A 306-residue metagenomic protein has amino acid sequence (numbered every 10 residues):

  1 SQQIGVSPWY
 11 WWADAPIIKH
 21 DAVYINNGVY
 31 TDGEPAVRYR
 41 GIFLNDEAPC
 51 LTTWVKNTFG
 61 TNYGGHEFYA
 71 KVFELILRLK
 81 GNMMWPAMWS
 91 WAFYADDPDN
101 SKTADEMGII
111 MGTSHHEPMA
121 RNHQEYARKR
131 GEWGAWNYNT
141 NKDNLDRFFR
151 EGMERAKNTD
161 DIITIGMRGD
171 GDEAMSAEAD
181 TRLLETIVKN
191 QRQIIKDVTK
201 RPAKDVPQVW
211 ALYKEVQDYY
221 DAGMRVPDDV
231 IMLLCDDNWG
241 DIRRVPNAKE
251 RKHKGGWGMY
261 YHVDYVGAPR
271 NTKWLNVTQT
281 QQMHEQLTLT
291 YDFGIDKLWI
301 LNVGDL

Functional and structural regions predicted by a protein language model:
S1, N45-H66, G81-A92, Y126-L145 (+2 more regions): The substrate-binding groove and active-site-proximal loops of carbohydrate-active enzymes, especially glycoside
S1, P35-L51, V55-N62, Y69 (+7 more regions): N-terminal accessory/precursor segments of enzymes
S1-T53, N57-R78, W91, D170 (+1 more regions): Solvent-exposed alpha-helical segments and adjacent loops that form catalytic or protein-interaction surfaces
S7-A15, T113-A120, A203-L212, C235 (+1 more regions): A generic structural motif
D14-N26, M88-W89, A95-E106, R130-K254: Gly/Pro-rich turn-and-neighbor structural signature
L44, W85-P86, M111-T113, I165 (+1 more regions): General beta-strand structural signal in soluble alpha/beta enzymes
L77, N82-W85, W91-A92, D99 (+3 more regions): Structured mid-domain segments that build the active-site/substrate or prosthetic-cofactor binding neighborhood
Y94-W136, N144-F149, H284-F293, V303-L306: Catalytic or ion-translocation cores adjacent to nucleophile or general acid/base/metal-coordination motifs in diverse
